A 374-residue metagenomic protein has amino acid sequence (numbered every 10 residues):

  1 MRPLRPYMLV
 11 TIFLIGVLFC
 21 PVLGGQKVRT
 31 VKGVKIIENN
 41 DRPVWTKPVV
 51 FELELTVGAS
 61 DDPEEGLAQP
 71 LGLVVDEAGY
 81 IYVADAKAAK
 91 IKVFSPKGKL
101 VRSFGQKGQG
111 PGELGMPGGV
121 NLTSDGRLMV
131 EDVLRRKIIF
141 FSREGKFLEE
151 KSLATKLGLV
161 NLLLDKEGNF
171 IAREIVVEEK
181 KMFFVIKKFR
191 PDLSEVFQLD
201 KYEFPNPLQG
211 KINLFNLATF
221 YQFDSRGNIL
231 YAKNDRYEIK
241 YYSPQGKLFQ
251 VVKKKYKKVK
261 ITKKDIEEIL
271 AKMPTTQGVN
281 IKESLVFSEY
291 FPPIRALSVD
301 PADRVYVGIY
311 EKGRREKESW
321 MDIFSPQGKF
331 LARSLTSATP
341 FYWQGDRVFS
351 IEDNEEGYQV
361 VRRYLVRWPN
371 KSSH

Functional and structural regions predicted by a protein language model:
M1-V10: Bacterial N-terminal signal peptides that target proteins for export
V10-F19: Bacterial N-terminal signal peptides
C20-H374: Eukaryotic scaffold repeat domains enriched in small/polar residues
